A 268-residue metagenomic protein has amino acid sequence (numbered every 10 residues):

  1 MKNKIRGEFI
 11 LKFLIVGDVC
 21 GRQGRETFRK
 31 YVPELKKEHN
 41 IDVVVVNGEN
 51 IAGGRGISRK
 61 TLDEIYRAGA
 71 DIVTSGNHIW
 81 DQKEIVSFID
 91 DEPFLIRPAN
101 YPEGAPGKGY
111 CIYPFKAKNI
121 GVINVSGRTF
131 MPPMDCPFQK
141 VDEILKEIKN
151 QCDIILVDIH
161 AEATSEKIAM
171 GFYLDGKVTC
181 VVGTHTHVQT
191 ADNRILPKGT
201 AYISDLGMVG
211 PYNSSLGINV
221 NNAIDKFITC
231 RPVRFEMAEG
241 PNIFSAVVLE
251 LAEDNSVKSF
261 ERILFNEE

Functional and structural regions predicted by a protein language model:
K2-E268: Acidic, metal/ion-coordinating pockets
